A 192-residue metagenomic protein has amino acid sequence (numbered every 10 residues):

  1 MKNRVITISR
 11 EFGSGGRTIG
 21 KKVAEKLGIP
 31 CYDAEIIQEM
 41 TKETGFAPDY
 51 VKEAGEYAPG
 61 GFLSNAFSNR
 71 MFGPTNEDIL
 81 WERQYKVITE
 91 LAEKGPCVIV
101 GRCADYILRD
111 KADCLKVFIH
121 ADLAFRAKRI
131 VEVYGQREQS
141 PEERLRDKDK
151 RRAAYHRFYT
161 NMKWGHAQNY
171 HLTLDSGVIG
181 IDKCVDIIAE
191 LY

Functional and structural regions predicted by a protein language model:
K2-R10, G95: Pre-Walker A (Motif I) flank of P-loop NTPase domains
I8-A24: Glycine-rich phosphate-binding P-loop
P30-T41: Short beta-strand-centered segment that lines the nucleotide-binding/catalytic pocket of NTP-utilizing
T41-P96: ATP-dependent small-molecule kinase phosphotransfer cores that center on conserved nucleotide phosphate-binding segments
P59-A66, R137-D182: Small-molecule kinase domains that catalyze NTP-dependent phosphoryl transfer to phosphate-bearing small molecules
Y85, I181-A189: Short, amphipathic alpha-helical "lid/cap" segments that border enzyme active or binding sites
L91, A104-K111: RNA pseudouridine synthases
D110-E132, E138-K148: Conserved phosphate-donor/acceptor-positioning beta-strand/loop module used by diverse small-molecule
